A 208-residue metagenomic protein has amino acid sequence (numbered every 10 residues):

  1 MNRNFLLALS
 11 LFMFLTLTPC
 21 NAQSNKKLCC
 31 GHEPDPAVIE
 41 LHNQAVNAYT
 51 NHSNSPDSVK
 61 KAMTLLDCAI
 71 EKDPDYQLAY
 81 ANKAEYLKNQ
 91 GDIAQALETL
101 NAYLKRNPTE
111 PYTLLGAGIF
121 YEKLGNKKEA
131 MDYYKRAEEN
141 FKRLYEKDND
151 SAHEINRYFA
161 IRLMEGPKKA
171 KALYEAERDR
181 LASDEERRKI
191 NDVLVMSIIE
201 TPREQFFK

Functional and structural regions predicted by a protein language model:
N25-C29, A160-K208: Terminal, low-structured helical/coil segments at or just beyond the last alpha-helical repeat
P36-K72, N82: Alpha-helical segment of the N-proximal tetratricopeptide repeat
N54-L65, Q90-A102, N126-R136, G166-K169: Structural signature of tandem alpha-helical TPR/SEL1-like repeats, specifically the intra-repeat loop/turn
C68-A69, A102-Y103, A137, L144 (+1 more regions): Canonical positions in the second alpha-helix
A79, T113, K147, H153-E154 (+1 more regions): TPR alpha-solenoid repeat register
